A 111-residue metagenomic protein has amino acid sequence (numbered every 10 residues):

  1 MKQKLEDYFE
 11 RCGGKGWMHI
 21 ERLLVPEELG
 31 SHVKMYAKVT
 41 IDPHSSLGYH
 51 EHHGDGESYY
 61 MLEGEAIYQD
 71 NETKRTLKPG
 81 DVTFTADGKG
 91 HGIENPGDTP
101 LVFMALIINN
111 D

Functional and structural regions predicted by a protein language model:
M1-V33, G48: A short, N-terminal "cap"/entry segment at the start of jelly-roll beta-barrel domains of the cupin/DSBH fold
R22-V25, A37-H53: Conserved short histidine dyad/triad with adjacent acidic residue
K38, S58, E72-T76: Short, surface-exposed secondary-structure edge patches
T40-D42, E51-Y68: Short, conserved beta-strand element in jelly-roll/cupin
I67, D87-D111: Ligand-binding loop in jelly-roll beta-barrel domains
T73-D87: Short acidic-glycine-tyrosine-enriched beta hairpin
